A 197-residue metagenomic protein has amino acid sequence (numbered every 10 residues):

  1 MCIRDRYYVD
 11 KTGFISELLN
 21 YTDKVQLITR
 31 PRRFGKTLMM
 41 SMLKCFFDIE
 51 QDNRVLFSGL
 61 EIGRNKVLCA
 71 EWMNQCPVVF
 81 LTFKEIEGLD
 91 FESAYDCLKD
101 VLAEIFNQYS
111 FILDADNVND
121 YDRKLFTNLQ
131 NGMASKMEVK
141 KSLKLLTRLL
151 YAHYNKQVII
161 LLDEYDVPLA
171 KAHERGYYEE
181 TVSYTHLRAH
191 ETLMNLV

Functional and structural regions predicted by a protein language model:
M1-D5, T185-T192: Conserved small/polar residues in nucleotide/adenosyl-binding loops
R4-N65: Walker A/P-loop-proximal flanking segment of P-loop NTPase domains
V25-L27, V78, Q157-I159: Residue-level preference for the first positions of well-ordered beta-strands
D52-Y109: P-loop NTPase motor core
S93, C97-K140, P168-A170, Y177: Conserved P-loop NTPase mechanochemical-coupling segment
K136-Q157: Conserved helicase/translocase P-loop NTPase motor core
L145-Y151, E180-R188: Substrate-engagement module of ASCE P-loop NTPases
K156-A172: Conserved P-loop NTPase "ATPase switch" module shared by AAA+ and STAND
